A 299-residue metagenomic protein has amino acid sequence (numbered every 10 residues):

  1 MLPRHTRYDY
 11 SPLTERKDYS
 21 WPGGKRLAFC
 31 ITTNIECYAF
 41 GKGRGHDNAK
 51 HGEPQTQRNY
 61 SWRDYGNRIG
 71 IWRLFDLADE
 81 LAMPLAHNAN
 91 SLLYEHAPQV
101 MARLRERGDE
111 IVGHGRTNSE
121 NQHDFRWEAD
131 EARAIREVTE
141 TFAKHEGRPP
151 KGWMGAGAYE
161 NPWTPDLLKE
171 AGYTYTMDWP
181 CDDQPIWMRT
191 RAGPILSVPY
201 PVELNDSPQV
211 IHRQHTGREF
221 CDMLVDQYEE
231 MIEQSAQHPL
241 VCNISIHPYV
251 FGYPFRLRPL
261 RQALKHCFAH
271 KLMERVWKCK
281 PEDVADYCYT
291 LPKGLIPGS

Functional and structural regions predicted by a protein language model:
L2-E110, H266, R275: Active-site beta->alpha N-cap acidic-glycine motif
L2-G23, E140-H238: Active-site-adjacent pocket scaffolds in enzyme catalytic domains
P12, Y175, V225-S299: C-terminal domain-boundary segment and adjacent tail
K42-G45, V100, P165-L167, W187-R189 (+1 more regions): Short aromatic-enriched loop/helix-cap "lid" or pocket-rim segments at secondary-structure transitions that line
E53-Q55, W72, D79-N161, G193 (+2 more regions): Metal-dependent polysaccharide deacetylase catalytic core of the NodB/CE4 family, i.e., the active-site-bearing domain
N67, I71, A97, E131-I135 (+3 more regions): Aromatic/hydrophobic pocket-lining residues that form the small-molecule binding cavity in soluble enzyme cores
A97-P98, P162-P165, P254-L260: Conserved strand-to-helix beginnings and helix N-cap segments that scaffold or border functional pockets
R126-R133, H215-E219, F255, P259: Alpha-helix N-cap and loop-to-helix initiation/capping positions
